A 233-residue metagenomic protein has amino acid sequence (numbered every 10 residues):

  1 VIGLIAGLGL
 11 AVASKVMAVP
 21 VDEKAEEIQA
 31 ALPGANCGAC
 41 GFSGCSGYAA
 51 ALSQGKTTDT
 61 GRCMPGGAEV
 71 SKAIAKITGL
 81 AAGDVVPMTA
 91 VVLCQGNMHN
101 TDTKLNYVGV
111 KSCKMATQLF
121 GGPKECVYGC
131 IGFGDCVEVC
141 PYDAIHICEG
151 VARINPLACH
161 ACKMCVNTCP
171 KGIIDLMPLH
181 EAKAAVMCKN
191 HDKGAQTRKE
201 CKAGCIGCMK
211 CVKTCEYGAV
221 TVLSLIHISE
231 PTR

Functional and structural regions predicted by a protein language model:
V1-T214, T221: Ferredoxin-type iron-sulfur electron-transfer modules and their immediate structural context
I226-T232: Residue-level detector of conserved catalytic or cofactor/ligand-binding positions in enzyme active sites
